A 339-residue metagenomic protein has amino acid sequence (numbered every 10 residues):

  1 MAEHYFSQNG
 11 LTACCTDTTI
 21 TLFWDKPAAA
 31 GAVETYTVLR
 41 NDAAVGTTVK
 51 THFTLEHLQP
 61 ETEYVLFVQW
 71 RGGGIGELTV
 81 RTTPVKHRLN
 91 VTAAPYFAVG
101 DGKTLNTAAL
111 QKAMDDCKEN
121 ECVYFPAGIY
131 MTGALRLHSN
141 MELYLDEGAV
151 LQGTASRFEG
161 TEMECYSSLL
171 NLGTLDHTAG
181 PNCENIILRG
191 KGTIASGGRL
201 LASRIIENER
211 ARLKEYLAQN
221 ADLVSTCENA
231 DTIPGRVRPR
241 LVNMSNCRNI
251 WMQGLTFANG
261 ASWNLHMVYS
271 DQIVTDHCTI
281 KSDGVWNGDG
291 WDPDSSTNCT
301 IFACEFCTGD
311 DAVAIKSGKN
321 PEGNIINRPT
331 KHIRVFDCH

Functional and structural regions predicted by a protein language model:
M1-H339: Extracellular/periplasmic carbohydrate-active domains that bind, remodel, or depolymerize complex polysaccharides
